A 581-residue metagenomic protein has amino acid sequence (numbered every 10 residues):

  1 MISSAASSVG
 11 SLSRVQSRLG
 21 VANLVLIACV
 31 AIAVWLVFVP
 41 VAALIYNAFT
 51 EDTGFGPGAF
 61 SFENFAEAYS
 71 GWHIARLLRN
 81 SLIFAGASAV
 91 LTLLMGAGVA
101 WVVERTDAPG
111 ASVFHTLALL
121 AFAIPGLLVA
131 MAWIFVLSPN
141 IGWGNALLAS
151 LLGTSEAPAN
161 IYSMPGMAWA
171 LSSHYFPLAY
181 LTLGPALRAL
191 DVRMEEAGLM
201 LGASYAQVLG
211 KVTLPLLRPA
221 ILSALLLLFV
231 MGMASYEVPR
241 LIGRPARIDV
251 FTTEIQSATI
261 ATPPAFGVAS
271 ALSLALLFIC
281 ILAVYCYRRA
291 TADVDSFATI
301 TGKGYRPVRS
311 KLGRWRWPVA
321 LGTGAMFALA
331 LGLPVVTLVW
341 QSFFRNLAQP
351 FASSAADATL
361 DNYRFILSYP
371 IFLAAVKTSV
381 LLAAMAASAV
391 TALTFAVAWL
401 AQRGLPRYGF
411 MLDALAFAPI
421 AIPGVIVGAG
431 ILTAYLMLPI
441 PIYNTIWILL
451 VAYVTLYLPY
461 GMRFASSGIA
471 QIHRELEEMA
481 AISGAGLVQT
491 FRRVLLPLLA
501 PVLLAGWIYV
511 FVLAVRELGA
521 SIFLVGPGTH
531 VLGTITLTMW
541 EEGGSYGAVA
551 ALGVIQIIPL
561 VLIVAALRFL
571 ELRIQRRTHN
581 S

Functional and structural regions predicted by a protein language model:
M1-V30, A206, R288-A325, R407 (+1 more regions): Transmembrane alpha-helical segments of polytopic membrane transport and secretion proteins
I2-A6, D52-F62, P139-L152, G243-T253 (+3 more regions): Peri-membrane helix termini and adjoining interfacial loops of integral membrane proteins
R18-T53, A66-R188, L216-E237, L241 (+7 more regions): Membrane-water interface segments at the C-terminal ends of transmembrane alpha-helices in multi-pass inner-membrane
G58, L78, G202-A203: Polytopic alpha-helical membrane proteins, predominantly small-molecule transporters/carriers
Y162, P177, E195-A197, Q207-L209: Internal catalytic domains of large membrane-associated glycosyltransferases
E195, E477-E478: Short alpha-helical segment that forms part of, or immediately flanks, the ligand-binding pocket in carbohydrate-active
G198-L199, A480: The alpha-helix within a helix-turn-helix
E237-P263, P350-S354, L518-Y546, H579-S581: Glycine-rich helix-loop "coupling/hinge" segments at transmembrane-helix boundaries in multipass transporters
